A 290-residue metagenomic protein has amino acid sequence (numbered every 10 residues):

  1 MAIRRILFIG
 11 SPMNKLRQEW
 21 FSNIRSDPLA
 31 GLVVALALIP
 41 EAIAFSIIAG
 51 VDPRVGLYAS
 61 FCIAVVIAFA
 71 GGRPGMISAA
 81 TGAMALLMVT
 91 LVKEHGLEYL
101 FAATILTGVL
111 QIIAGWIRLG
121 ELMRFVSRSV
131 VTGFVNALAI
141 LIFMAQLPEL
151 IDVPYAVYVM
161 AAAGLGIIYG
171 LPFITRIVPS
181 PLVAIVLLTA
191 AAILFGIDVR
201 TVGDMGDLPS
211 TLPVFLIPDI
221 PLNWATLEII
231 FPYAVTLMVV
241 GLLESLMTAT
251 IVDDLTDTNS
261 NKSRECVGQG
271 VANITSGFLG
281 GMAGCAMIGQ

Functional and structural regions predicted by a protein language model:
A2-Q290: Transmembrane helical cores of multi-pass ion-transport proteins
